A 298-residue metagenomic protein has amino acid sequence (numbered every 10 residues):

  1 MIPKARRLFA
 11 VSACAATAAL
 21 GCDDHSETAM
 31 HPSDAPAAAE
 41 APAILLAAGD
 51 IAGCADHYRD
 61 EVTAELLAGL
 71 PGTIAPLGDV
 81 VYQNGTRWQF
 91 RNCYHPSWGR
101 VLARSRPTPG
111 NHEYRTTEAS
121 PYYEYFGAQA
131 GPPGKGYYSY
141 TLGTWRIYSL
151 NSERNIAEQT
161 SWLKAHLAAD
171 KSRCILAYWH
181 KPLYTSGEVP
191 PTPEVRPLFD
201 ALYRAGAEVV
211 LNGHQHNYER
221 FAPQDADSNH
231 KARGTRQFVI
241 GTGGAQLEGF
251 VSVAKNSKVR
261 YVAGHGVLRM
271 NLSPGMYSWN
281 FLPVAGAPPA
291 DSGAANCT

Functional and structural regions predicted by a protein language model:
M1-S12: Bacterial N-terminal signal peptides that target proteins for export
A18-G21: C-terminal motif of bacterial Sec signal peptides marking the signal peptidase cleavage site
D23-H25: Bacterial signal peptide processing site
A29-N92, E153-I156, A165, T185-S186: N-terminal active-site segment of His-dependent metallophosphoesterases
G49-D50, G78-D79, G110, W179 (+1 more regions): Active-site flanking residues adjacent to catalytic metal/cofactor-binding acidic residues
A68, Y82-C174, P190-V209, H216-S273: Extended active-site neighborhood of metal-dependent phosphoesterases/phosphodiesterases
W279-A290: Short, solvent-exposed aromatic-acidic interface loops
